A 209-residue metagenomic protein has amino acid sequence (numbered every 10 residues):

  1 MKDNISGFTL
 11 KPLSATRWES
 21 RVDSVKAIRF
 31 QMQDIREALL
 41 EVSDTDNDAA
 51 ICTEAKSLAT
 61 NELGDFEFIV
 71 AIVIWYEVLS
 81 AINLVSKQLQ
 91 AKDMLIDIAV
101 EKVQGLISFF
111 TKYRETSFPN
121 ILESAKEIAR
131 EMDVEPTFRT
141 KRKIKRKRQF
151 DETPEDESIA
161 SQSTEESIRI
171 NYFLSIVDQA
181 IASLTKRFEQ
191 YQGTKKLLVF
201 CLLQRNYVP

Functional and structural regions predicted by a protein language model:
M1-P209: Alpha-helical structural modules in large enzymes and assemblies
